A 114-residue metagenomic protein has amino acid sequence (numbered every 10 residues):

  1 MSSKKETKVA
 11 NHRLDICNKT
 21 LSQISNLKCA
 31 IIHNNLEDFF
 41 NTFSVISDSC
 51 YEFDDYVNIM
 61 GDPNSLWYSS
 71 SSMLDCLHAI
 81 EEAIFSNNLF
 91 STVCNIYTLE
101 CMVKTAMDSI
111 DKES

Functional and structural regions predicted by a protein language model:
S2-S44: Short terminal alpha-helical segments
K5-K8, D15, G61, I80 (+1 more regions): Primarily heptad-repeat coiled-coil rod domains in cytosolic scaffolding/tethering proteins
I16, S47-D48, E52, C76: Short linear motifs in low-complexity or flexible loops
N18, E37-D48, W67-S71, F90-C101: Short, charged, amphipathic alpha-helical segments
L27-I31, F53, I80-A83: Leucine-/aliphatic-rich long alpha-helical segments
A30-H33, F40, I59, S86 (+2 more regions): Heptad-repeat coiled-coil alpha-helices
S49-S71: Short, solvent-exposed, charged loop/turn and helix-capping segments that join or cap alpha-helices on peripheral
S72-S114: Amphipathic alpha-helical binding modules
